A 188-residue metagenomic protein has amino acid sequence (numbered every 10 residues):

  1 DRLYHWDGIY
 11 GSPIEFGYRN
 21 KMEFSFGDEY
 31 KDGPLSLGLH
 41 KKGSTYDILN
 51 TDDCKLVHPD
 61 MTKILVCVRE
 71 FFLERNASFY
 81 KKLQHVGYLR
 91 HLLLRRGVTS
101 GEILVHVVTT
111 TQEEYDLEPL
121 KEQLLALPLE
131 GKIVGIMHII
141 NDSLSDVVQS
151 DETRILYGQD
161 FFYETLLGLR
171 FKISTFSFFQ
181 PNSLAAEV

Functional and structural regions predicted by a protein language model:
D1-V188: Accessory RNA-recognition modules of RNA-modification enzymes
